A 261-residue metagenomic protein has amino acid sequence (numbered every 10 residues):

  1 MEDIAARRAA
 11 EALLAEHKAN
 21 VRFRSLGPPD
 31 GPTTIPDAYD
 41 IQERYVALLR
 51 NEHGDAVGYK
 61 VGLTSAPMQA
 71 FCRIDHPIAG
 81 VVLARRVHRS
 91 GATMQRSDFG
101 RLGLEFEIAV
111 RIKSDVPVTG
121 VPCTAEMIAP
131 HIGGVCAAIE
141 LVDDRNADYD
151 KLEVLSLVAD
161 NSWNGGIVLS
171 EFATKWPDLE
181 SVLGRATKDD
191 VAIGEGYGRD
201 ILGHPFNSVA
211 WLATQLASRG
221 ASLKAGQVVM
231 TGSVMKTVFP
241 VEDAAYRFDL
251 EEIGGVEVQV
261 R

Functional and structural regions predicted by a protein language model:
E2-H204, A245, G255-R261: Catalytic-core "active-site belt" of small-molecule-metabolizing enzymes, emphasizing His/Asp/Glu-rich regions
D40, K224, V241-E242: Residue-level recognition of short, solvent-exposed, well-ordered loop/turn junctions that link secondary-structure
T93-M94, A217-R219, R247-F248: Short, intrinsically disordered/low-complexity patches at protein termini and at juxtamembrane boundaries
K188-D189, T231, E251: Short strand-turn-strand beta-turns centered on an Asx-Gly dipeptide
S208-T237: A conserved acidic, glycine/proline-rich C-terminal tail/linker
V234-V238, E252-G255: Short, charged beta-turn/beta-strand-edge "cap" motif at the junction between a beta-strand and an adjacent loop
E242-E252: Short, compositionally biased
